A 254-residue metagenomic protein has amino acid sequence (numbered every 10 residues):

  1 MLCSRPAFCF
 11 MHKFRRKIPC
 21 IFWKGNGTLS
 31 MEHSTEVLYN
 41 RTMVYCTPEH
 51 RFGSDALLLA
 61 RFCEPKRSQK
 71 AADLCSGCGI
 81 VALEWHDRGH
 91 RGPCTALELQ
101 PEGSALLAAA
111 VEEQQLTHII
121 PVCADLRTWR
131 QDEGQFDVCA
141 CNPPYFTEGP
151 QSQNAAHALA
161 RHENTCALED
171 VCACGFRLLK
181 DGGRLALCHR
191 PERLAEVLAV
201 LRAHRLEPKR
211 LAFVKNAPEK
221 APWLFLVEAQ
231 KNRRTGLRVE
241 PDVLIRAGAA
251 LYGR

Functional and structural regions predicted by a protein language model:
L29-K66: Class I SAM-dependent transferase core
Y45-P48, F52, C166-P222, L226: Conserved Class I SAM-dependent methyltransferase catalytic core
L58-E133, V138-C141, T147-S152: Conserved SAM/SAH cofactor-binding pocket of Class I
L59, N142, V171, A229: Residue-level signal for inorganic ion chemistry
P143-D170, C174: Mobile active-site "lid"/loop adjacent to the S-adenosyl-L-methionine
E219-R254: SAM/dcSAM-binding transferase cores
